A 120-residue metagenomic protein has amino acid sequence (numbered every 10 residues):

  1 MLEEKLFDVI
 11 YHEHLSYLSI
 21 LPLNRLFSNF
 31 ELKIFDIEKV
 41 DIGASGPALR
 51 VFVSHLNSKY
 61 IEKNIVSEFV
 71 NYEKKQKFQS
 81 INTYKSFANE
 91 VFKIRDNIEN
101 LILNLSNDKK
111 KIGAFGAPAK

Functional and structural regions predicted by a protein language model:
M1, I42, S58, P118-K120: Short, solvent-exposed loop/turn segments at secondary-structure junctions
M1-S16, I20-L23, F27: Short, glycine-/aromatic-enriched active-site segment of Class I SAM-dependent methyltransferases
L26-F30, F52, L56, L101: Generic, well-ordered alpha-helical scaffold segments in large soluble proteins
L32-G43: Conserved S-adenosyl-L-methionine
G43-E90: Flexible, glycine-/basic-rich loop-and-beta segments that form/coincide with the SAM-dependent methyltransferase
E90-D108: A short, well-structured juxtamembrane/interface segment
I102-K120: Glycine-rich adenosine-cofactor-binding loop
